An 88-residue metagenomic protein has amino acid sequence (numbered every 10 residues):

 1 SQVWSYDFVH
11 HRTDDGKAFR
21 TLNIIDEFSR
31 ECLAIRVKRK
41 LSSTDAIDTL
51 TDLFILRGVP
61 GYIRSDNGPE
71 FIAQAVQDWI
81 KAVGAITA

Functional and structural regions predicted by a protein language model:
S1-A88: Charged DNA-binding/catalytic regions of mobile-element recombinases
